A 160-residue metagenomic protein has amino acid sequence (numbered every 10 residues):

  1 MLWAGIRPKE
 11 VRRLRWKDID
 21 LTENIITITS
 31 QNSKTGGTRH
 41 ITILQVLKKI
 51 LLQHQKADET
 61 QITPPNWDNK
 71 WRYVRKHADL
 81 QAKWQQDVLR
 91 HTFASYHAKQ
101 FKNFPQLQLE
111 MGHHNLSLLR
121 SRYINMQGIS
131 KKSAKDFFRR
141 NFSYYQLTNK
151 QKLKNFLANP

Functional and structural regions predicted by a protein language model:
M1, R12, Q108: The alpha-helix within a helix-turn-helix
A4, I41, Q55-Q61, D68-L109 (+1 more regions): Short, basic (Lys/Arg/His-rich) helix/loop patches that form interaction surfaces in the mid-to-C-terminal regions
A4-K9, R13-I50: Conserved tyrosine-mediated DNA breakage-rejoining catalytic core shared by Y-recombinases
R15, E23, S30, H54-Q55 (+2 more regions): Short, flexible helix/strand-to-coil boundary loops that buttress conserved ligand/catalytic motifs in alpha/beta
W16, K49-Q53, W71, W84 (+1 more regions): Tryptophan-centered motif/residue detector
D18-I25, K102-R122, K150-N155: Short, polar N-cap/turn motifs at the start of nucleic acid-interacting alpha helices
N32-G36, K48, M111-D136: Catalytic-site neighborhood detector that most strongly recognizes the C-terminal catalytic loop/helix of tyrosine
A57, D136-P160: C-terminal secondary-structure termini that scaffold catalytic or DNA-interacting sites
